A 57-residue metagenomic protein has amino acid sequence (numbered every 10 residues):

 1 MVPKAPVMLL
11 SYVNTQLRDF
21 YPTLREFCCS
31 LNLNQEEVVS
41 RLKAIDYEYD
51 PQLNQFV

Functional and structural regions predicted by a protein language model:
M1-D19, T23: N-terminal acidic leader/helix
F27-C28: Short alpha-helical "recognition helix" segments of helix-turn-helix
N32-V57: Short, charge-rich amphipathic interface segments used for partner binding and complex assembly
